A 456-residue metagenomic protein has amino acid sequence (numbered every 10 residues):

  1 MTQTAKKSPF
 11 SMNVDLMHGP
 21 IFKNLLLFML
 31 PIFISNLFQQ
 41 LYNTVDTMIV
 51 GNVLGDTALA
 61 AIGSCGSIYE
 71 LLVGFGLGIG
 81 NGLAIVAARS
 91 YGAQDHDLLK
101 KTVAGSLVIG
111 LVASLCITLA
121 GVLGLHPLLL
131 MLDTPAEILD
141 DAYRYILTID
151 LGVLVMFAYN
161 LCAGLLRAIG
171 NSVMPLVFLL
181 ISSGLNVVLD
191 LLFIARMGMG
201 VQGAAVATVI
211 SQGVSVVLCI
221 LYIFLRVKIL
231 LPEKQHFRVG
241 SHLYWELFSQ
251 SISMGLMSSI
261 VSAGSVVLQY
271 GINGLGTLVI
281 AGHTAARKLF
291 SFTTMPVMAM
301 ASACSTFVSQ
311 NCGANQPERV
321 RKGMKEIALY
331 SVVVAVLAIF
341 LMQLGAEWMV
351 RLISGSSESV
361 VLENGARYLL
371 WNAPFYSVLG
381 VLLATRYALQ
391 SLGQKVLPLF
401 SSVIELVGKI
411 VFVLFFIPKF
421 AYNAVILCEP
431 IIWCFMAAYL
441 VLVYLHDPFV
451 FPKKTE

Functional and structural regions predicted by a protein language model:
M1-M29, A87-L154, R196-I252, V308-F375 (+1 more regions): Short alpha-helical transmembrane segments in multi-pass integral membrane proteins
H18, F22-L41, V45, I68-F75 (+7 more regions): Residue-level signal for short hydrophobic patches within transmembrane helices of multi-pass membrane transporters
L27-D46, T148, Y159, S182 (+4 more regions): Transmembrane helical elements of multi-pass membrane transporters/channels
I32, N36, M48, I85 (+17 more regions): Transmembrane alpha-helix boundary and packing residues in multipass membrane permease domains and related
L37, L41-A60, L129-A136, L192-M199 (+5 more regions): Helix-terminus/linker motif at the lipid-water interface of multi-pass membrane proteins
V50-E70, A136-D141, V201-Q202, L243-Q250 (+5 more regions): Interfacial/gating helices of multi-pass transporter permease domains
L59-L119, M156-P175, G282-A346, L379-G393 (+1 more regions): Small-residue-rich hydrophobic transmembrane alpha-helices
G80, I149-R167, P175-N186, A204-V217 (+4 more regions): Short runs within selected transmembrane alpha-helices of multi-pass transporters and secretion channels
